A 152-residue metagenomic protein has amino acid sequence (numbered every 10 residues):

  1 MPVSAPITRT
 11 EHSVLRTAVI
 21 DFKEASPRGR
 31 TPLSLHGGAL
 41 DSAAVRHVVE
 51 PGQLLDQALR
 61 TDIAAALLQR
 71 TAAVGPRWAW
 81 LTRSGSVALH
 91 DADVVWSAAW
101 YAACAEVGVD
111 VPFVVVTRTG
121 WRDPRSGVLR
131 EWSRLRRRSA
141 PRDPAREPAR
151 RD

Functional and structural regions predicted by a protein language model:
M1-S42: N-terminal, charge-rich interaction modules
M1-V14, A98-D152: Divalent-metal-activated hydrolytic enzyme cores
A18-K23, L67-T71, W100-C104: Hydrophobic, Leu/Ile/Phe/Ala-enriched alpha-helical segments that form helix-helix packing faces
G29-S34, G75-R77, D110-V111: Short, surface-exposed beta-edge/turn micro-motifs
T31-P32, H36-Q69: Conserved mixed alpha/beta catalytic, RNA-binding, or beta-rich assembly cores of soluble enzyme, regulatory
H36-D41, T82-G85, R118: Short, flexible beta-strand-to-coil junctions
V45, L89, D123: Short acidic, gly/pro-rich beta-turn/loop elements at beta-sheet edges and active-site/ligand-binding grooves
Q53-D93: Short HxH-centered metal-ligating active-site micro-motif
